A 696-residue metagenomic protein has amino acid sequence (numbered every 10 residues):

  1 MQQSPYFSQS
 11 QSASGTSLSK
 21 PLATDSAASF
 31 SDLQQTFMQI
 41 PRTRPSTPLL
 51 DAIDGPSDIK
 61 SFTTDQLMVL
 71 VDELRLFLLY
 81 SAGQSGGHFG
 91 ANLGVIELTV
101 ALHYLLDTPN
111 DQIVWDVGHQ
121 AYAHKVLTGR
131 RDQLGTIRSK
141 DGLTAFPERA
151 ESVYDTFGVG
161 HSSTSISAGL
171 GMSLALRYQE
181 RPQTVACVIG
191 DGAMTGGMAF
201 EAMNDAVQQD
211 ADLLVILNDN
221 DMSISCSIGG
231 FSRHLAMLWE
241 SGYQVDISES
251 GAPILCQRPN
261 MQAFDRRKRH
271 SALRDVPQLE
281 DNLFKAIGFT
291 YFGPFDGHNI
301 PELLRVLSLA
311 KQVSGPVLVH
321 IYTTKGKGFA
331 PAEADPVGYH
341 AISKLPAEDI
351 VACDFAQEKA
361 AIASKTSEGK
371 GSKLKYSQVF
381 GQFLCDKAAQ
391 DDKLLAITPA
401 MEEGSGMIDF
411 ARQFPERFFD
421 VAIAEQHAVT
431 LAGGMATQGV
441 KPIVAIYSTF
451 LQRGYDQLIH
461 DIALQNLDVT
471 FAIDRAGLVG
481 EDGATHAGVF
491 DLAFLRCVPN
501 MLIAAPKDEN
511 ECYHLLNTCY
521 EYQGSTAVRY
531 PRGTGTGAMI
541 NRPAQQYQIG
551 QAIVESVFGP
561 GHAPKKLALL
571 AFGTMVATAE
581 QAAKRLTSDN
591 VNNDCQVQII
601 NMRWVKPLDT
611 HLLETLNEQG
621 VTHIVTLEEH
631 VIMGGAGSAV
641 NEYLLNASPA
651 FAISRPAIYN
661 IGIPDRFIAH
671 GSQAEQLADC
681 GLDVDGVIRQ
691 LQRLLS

Functional and structural regions predicted by a protein language model:
Y6, F30-V126, A286-F289, D296-I300 (+1 more regions): N-terminal amphipathic, basic-rich helices that act as targeting or association modules
F30-R44, D221-F380: Long, well-ordered, tryptophan-enriched scaffold segments
H88-Q209, Y376, K393-L394, P399 (+1 more regions): Cofactor-binding active-site loop characterized by glycine-rich and histidine/acidic residues
S152-F292, E302-L309, V440, H460-L492: Thiamine diphosphate
Q262-P331, D468-D474, L492-R542, V684-S696: Structural signature of the thiamine diphosphate
Q278, R305-S308, H340-A341, K373-Q390 (+5 more regions): Glycine-/acidic-rich phosphate or pyrophosphate-binding loops and their flanking alpha/beta elements
T324-K325, F329-L451, Q457-L467, G524 (+1 more regions): Non-catalytic terminal/interface segments that mediate subunit docking, oligomerization, and allosteric communication
I350-E358, G480-D482, M501-L502, V631 (+1 more regions): Peripheral docking tails and interdomain loops at the edges of cofactor- or intermediate-handling domains
